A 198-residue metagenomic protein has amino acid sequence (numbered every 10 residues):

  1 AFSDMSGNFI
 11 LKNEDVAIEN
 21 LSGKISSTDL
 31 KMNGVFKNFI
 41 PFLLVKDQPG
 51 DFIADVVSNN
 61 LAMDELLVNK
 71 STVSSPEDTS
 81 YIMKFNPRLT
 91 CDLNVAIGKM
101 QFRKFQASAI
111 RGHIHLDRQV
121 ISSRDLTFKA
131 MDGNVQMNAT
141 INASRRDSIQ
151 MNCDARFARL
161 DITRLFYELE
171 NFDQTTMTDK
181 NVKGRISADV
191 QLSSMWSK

Functional and structural regions predicted by a protein language model:
A1-V16, K24-K198: Membrane-proximal interfacial segments on either side of biological membranes
